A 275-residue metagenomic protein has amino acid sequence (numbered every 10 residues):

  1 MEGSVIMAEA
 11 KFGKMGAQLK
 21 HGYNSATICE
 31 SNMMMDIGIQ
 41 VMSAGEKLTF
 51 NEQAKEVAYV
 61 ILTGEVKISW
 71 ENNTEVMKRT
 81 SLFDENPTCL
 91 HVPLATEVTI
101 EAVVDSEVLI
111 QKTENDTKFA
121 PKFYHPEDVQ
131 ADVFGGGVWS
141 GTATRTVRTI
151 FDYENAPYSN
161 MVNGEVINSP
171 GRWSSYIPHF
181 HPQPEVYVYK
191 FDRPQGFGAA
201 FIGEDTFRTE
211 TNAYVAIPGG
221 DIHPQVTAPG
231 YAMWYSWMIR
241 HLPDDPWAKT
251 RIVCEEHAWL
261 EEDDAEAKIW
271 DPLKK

Functional and structural regions predicted by a protein language model:
E2-T49, E56-T63, E256-K275: Hydrophobic, proline/glycine-rich low-complexity stretches
M15-T49, S140-V186: A short glycine-rich, His/Asp/Glu-containing loop-to-beta-strand
D36-I39, A44-E101: Extended, compositionally biased flexible segments
Q53-T74, V92, P170-G171, Y176 (+3 more regions): Glycine- and acidic-residue-biased ligand/ion/polar-headgroup-sensing regions
F83-V103, T113, R208-G230, S236-R240: Conserved metal-binding segment of the jelly-roll/cupin
L90-A95, E101, E107-P178: Non-heme Fe(II) oxygenase catalytic core, chiefly the N-lobe of the double-stranded beta-helix
S106-T146, S236-K275: Double-stranded beta-helix
P157-M161, P184, R193-F197, Y231-M233: Coil-to-beta-strand transition motifs
